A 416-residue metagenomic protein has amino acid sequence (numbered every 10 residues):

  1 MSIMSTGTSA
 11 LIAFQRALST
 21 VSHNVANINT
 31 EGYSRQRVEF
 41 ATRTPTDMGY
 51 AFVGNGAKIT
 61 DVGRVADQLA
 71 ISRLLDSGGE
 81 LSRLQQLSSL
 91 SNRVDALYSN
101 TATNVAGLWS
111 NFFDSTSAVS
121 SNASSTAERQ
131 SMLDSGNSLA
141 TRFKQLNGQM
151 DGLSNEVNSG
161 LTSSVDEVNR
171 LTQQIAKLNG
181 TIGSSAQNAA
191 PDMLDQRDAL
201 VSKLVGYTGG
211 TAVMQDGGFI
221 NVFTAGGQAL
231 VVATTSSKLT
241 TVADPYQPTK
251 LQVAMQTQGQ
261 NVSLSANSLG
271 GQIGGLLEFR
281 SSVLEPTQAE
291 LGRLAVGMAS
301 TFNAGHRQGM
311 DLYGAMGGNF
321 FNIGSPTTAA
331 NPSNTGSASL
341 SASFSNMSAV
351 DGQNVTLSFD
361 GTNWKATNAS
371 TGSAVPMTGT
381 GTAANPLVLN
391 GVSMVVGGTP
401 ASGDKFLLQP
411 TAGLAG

Functional and structural regions predicted by a protein language model:
M1-G416: S/T-rich, low-complexity, solvent-exposed segments of bacterial secretion/appendage proteins
